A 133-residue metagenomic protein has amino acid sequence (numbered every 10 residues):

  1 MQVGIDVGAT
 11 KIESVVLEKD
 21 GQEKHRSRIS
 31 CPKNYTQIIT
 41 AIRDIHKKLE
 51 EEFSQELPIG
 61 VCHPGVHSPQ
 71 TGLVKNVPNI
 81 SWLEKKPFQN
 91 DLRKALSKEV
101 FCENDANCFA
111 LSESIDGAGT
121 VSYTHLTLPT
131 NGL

Functional and structural regions predicted by a protein language model:
Q2-T40, V74: Short glycine-rich, Thr/Ser-proximal phosphate-binding strand/loop in the N-terminal lobe of ATP-dependent enzymes
D6, G60-P64, L126: Short beta-strand segments
A9, C108, T130: Short, glycine/acidic-enriched loop or turn micro-motifs at the edges of active sites
V16, V66-H67: Hydrophobic beta-strand positions
E18, E51, G117-L126: Bacterial carbohydrate/catabolite-sensing allosteric modules
E23-Q55, E84-P87: N-terminal phosphate-binding loop and adjacent alpha-helix
R43, P58-I59, S68-S122: Glycine-rich phosphate-binding loop and adjoining helix at the ATP-binding site of ATP-dependent phosphoryl-transfer
H125-L133: Single conserved hydrophobic/aromatic residue that forms the stacking wall/gate of nucleotide- or nucleobase-binding
